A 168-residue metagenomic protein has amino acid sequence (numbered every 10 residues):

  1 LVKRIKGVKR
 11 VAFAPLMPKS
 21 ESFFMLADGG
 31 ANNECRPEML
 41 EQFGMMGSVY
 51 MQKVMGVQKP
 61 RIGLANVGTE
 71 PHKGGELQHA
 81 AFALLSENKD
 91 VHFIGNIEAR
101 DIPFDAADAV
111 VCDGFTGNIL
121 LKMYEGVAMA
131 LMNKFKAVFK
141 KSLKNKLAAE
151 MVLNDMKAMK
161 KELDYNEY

Functional and structural regions predicted by a protein language model:
L1, F24, K73-L77: Intrinsic structural disorder
V2-R10, L16-S22, L26, A106-V110 (+1 more regions): Glycine-rich phosphate/nucleotide-binding loop
V11-P15, A27, G44-S48, G63 (+4 more regions): Small-side-chain structural scaffolding
P15, K53-V57, K89-F93, A137-K141 (+1 more regions): Short, surface-exposed, polar/charged, turn-prone segments marking secondary-structure boundaries
F24-R36: Low-complexity, intrinsically disordered basic tails/loops
M25-D28, R61-V67, D113: Short beta-strands and strand-loop turn motifs
N33-A99, D108: Glycine-rich phosphate/diphosphate-binding loop of Rossmann-like nucleotide-binding domains
I102-P103: Structural alpha-helical scaffold elements that stabilize or flank donor/cofactor-binding regions in carbohydrate
